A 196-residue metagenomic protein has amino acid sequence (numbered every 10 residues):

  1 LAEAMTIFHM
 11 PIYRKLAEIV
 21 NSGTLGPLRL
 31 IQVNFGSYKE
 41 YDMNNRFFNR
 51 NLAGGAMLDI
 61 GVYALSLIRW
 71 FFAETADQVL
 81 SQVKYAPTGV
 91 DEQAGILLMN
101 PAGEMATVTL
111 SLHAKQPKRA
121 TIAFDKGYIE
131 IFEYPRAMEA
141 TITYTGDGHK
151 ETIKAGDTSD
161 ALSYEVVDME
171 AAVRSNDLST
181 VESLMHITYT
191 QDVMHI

Functional and structural regions predicted by a protein language model:
F8-V79: Predominantly a Rossmann-like dinucleotide-binding segment in NAD(P)-dependent oxidoreductases
T75, A102-E104, Q116, G127-Y128 (+1 more regions): Short acidic/polar mixed-charge low-complexity motifs
S81-P87, S111: Short, solvent-exposed loop/turn elements at beta->coil junctions and helix N-caps that rim active or binding pockets
I96-G103, I122-F124: Active-site beta-strand termini and strand-to-loop segments that position acidic
P101, I153, D168-I196: C-terminal helix-rich "cap/oligomerization" subdomain common to oxidoreductases
A120, A137-D147: Short polybasic amphipathic segments
K154-V167: Active-site loop of classical SDR/Rossmann-like NAD(P)-dependent oxidoreductases, centered on the catalytic Tyr-X3-Lys
